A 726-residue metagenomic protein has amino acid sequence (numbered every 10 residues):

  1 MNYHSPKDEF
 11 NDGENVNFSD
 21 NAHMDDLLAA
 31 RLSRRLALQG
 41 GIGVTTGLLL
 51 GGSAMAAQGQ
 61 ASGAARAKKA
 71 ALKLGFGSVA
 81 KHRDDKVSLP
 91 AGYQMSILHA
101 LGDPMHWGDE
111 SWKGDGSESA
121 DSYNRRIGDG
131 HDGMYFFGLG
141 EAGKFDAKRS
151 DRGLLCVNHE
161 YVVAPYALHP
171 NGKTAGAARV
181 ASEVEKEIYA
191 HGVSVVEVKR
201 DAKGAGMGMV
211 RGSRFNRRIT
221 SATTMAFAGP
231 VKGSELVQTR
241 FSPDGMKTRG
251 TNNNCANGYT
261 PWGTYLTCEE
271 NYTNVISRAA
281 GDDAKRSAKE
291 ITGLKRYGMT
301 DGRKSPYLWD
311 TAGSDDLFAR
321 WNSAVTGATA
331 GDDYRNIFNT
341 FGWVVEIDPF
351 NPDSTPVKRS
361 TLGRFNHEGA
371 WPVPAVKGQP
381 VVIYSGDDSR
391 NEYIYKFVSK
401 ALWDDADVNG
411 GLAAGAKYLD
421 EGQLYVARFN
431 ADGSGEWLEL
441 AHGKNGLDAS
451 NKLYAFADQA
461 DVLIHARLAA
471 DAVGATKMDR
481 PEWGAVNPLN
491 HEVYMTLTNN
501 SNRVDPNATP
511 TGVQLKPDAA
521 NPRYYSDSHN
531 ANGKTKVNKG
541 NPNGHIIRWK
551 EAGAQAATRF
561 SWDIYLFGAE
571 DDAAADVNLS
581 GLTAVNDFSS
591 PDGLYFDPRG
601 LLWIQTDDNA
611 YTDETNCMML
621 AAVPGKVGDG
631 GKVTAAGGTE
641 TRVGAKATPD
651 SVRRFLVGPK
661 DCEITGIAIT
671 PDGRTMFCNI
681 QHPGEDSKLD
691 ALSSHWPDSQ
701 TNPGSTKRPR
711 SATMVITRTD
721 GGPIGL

Functional and structural regions predicted by a protein language model:
M1-L32: N-terminal secretory signal peptides
D25, A30, L36-G59: N-terminal export signals
A71-N254, G258-P261, L266-V275, D283-S354 (+5 more regions): Long, well-ordered hydrophobic secondary-structure segments characteristic of membrane-embedded and membrane-proximal
H99-G114, V210-M246, A414-V473, R559-V585 (+1 more regions): Surface-exposed loop and turn segments in beta-propeller and other repeat-based domains that flank or scaffold
D121-G138, P243-A256, D471-W483, S580-Y595 (+1 more regions): Signature of short aromatic-glycine-proline-rich micro-motifs recurring in repeat-based ectodomains
G138-E141, T260-P261, P374-G378, P488-L489 (+2 more regions): Residue-level detector of Asp-centered blade-edge/turn motifs that repeat once per structural unit in beta-propeller
V198-G206, D348-P352, F397-D407, W549-T558 (+2 more regions): Short loop/turn segments immediately following beta-strands, especially the blade-tip and inter-blade linker loops
A584-E640: Loop/turn-rich, solvent-exposed surfaces of beta-rich toroidal or solenoidal domains
